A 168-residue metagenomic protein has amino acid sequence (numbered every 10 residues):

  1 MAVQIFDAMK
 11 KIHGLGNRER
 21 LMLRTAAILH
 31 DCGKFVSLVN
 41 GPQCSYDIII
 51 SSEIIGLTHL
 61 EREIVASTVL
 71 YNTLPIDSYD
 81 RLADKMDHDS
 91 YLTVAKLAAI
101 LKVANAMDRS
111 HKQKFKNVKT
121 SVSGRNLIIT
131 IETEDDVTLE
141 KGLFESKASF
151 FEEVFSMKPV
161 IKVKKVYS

Functional and structural regions predicted by a protein language model:
V3-T120: Divalent metal-dependent catalytic cores for phosphoryl transfer on phosphate-bearing substrates
M107-K162: Low-complexity, glycine/alanine/valine/leucine- and proline-rich hydrophobic stretches
K162-S168: Short proline/glycine- and acidic-rich turn/helix-capping motifs at secondary-structure junctions
